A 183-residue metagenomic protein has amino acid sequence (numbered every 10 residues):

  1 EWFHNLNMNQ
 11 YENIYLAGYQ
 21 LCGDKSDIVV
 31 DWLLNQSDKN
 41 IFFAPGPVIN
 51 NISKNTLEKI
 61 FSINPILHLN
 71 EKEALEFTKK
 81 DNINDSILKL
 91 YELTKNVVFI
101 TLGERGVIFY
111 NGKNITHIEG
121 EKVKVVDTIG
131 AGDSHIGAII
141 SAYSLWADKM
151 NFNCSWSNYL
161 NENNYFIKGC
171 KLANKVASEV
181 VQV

Functional and structural regions predicted by a protein language model:
E1-T116, D148, Y165, C170: Ribokinase/PfkB-type carbohydrate-kinase core domain
L93, E121-V183: Conserved post-catalytic alpha-helical subdomain immediately downstream of the catalytic base and nucleotide-binding
